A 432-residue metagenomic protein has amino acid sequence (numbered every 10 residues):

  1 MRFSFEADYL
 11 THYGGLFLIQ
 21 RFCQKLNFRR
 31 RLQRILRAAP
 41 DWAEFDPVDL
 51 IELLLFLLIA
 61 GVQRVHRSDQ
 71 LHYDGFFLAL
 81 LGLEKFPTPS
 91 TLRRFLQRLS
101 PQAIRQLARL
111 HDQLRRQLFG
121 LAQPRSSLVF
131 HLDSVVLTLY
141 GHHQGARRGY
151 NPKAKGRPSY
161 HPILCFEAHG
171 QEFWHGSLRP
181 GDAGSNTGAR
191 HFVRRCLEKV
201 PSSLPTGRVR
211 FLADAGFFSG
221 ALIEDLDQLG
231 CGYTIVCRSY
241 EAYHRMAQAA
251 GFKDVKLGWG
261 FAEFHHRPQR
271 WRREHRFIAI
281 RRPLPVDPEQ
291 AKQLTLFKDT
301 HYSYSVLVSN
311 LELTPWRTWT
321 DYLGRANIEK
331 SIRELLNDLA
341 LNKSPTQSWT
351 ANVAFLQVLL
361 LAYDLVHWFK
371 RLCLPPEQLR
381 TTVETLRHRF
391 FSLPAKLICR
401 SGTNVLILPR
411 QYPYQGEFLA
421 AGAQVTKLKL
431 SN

Functional and structural regions predicted by a protein language model:
M1, F5, G232-S331, L335-N337 (+2 more regions): An anionic, glycine-rich sequence signature occurring as long contiguous blocks
M1-R157, H161-G184, G188-S203, L229 (+2 more regions): Dynamic "connector" segments at or just before major functional cores
F22, S68, P315-F369: Short amphipathic alpha-helical "interface-anchor" segments enriched in bulky aromatics
S127-V129, R208-L212, G232-T234: Structural preference for beta-strand elements that scaffold enzyme active sites
F211-S219, S239-A242: Acidic, metal-coordinating catalytic cores used for nucleic-acid/nucleotide bond scission and strand-transfer chemistry
I223-G232: Short, surface-exposed basic-aromatic patches at helix termini and helix-loop junctions that form
N342-Y412: Basic, amphipathic alpha-helical segments enriched in Lys/Arg and hydrophobic/aromatic residues
